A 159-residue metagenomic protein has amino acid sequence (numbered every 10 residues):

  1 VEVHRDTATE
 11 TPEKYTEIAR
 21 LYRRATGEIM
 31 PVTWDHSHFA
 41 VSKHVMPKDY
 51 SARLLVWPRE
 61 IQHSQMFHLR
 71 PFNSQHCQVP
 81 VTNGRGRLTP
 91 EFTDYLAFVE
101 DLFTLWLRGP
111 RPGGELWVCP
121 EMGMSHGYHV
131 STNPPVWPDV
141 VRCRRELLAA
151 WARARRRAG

Functional and structural regions predicted by a protein language model:
V1-A8: Conserved strand-turn element in the central/C-terminal portion of the radical SAM core barrel that lines
P12, E17-G159: Histidine-acidic metal/acid-base catalytic patches
